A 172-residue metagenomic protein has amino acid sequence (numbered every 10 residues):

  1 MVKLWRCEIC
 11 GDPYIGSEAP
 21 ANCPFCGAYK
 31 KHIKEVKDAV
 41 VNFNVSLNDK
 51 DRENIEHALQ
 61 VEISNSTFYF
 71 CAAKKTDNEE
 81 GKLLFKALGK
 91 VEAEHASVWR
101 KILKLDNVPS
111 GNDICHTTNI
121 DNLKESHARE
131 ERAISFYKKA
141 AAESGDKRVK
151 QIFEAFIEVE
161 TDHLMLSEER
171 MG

Functional and structural regions predicted by a protein language model:
V2-G172: Non-heme di-metal
